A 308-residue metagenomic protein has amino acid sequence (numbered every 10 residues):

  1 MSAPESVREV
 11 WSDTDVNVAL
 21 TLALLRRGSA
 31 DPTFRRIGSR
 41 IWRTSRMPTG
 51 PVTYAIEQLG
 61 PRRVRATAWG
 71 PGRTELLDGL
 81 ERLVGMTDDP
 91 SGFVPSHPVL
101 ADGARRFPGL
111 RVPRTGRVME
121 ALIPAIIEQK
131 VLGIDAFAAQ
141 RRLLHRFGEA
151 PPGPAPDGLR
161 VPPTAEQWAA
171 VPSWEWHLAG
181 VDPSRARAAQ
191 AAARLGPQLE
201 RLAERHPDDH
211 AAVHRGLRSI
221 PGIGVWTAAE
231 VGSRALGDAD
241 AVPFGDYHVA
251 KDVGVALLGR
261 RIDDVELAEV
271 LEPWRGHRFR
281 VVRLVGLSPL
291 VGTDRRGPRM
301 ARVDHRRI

Functional and structural regions predicted by a protein language model:
M1-I308: HhH-family (HhH-GPD) DNA N-glycosylase catalytic core used in base-excision repair
